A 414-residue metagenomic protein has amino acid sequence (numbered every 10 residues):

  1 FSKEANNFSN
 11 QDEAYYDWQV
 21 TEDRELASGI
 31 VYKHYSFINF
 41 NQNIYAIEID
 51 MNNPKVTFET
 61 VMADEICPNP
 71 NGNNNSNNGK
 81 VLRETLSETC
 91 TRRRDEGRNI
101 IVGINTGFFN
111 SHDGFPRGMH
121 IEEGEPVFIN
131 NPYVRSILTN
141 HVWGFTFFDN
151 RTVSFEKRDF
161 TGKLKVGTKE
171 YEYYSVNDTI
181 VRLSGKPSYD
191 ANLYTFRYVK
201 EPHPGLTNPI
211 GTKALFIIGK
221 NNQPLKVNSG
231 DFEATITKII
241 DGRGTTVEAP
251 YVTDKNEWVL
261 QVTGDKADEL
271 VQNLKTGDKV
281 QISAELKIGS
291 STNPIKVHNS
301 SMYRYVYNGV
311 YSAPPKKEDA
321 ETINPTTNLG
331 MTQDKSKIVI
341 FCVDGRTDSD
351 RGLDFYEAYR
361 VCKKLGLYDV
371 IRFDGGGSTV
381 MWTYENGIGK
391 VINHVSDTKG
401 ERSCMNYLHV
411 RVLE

Functional and structural regions predicted by a protein language model:
F1-Q261: Zymogen propeptides
I44, V142, G277, T326 (+1 more regions): Extracellular structured ligand-interaction cores
D113-T139, F147, K296-Y368, F373 (+1 more regions): Conserved, well-ordered active-site substructure
T235, R243, V252-N256, K287 (+2 more regions): Well-ordered beta-sheet/strand-loop patches within structured domains
V259-N273: Short alpha-helix capping/helix-loop boundary micro-motifs
L274-Q281: Loop/turn positions that initiate beta-strands
E285-H298: Short, Lys/Arg- and Gly-enriched loop/turn segments at beta-strand edges
